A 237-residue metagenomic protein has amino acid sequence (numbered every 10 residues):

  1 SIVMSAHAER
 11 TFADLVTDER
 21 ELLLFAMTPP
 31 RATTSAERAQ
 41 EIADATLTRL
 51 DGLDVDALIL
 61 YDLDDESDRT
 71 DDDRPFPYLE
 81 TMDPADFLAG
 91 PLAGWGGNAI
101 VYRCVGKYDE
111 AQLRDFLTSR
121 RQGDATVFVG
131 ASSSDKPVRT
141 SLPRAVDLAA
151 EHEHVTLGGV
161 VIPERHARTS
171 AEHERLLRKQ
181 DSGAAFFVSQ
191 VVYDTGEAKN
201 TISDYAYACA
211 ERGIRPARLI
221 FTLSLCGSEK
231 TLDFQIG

Functional and structural regions predicted by a protein language model:
I2-A171: Active-site beta->alpha loop and helix N-cap motifs at the rims of alpha/beta catalytic domains
W95, A208-R215: Short helix-capping segments at alpha-helix termini
I100-R103, F187-V192: Short catalytic-loop micro-motif centered on adjacent basic/acidic residues
V160, V188-Q190, R218-S224: Short, conserved beta-strand edge motifs with alternating hydrophobic and charged residues
A198-A210: Short, well-ordered amphipathic alpha-helices
I214, R218-G237: Catalytic-face loop-and-helix region of soluble metabolic enzyme cores
